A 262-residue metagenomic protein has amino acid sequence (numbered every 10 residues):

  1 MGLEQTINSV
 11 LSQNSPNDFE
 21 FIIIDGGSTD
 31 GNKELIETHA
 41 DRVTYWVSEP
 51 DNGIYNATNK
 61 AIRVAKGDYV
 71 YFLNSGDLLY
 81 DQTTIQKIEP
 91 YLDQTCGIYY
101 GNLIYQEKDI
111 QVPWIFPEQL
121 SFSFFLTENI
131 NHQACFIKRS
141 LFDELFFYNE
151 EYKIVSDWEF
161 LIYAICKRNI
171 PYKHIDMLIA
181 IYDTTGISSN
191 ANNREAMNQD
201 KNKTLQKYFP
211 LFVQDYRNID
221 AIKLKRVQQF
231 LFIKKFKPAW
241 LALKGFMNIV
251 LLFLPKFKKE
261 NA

Functional and structural regions predicted by a protein language model:
M1-N193: Nucleotide-sugar donor-binding/catalytic module of glycosyltransferases that assemble extracellular/cell-envelope
Q82-I85, K207, K259-A262: N-terminal leader/capping segments at the start of a protein or of a new domain
Y152-F160, K207, Q228-W240: A short, terminal or domain-edge coil/loop segment
M177-I179, N190-R217: Catalytic core of nucleotide-sugar-dependent glycosyltransferases
R217-A262: Membrane-proximal basic amphipathic "stem/tether" segments
